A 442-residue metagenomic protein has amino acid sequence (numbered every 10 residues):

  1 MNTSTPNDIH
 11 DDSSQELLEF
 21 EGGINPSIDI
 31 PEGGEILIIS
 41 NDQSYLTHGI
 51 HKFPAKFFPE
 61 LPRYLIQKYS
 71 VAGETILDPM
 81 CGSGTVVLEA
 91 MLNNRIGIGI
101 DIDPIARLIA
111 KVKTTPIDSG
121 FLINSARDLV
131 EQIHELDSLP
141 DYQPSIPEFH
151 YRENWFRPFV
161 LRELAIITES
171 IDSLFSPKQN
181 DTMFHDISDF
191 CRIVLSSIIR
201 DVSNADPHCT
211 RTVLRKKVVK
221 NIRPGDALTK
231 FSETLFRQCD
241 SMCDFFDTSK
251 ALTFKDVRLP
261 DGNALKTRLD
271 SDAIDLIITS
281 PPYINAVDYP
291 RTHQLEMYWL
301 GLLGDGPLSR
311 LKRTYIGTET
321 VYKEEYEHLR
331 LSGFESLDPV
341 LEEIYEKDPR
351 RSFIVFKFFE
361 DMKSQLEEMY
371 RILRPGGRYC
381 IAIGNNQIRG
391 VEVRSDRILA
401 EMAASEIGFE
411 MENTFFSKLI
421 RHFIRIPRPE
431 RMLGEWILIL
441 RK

Functional and structural regions predicted by a protein language model:
N7, S13-A72, N93, I98-S332 (+4 more regions): Nucleic-acid modification enzymes, centered on SAM-dependent nucleic-acid methyltransferases
G73-G82: Conserved class I S-adenosyl-L-methionine
T75, I96, G377-R378: Short glycine-centered segments of the SAM/dcSAM-binding site in methyltransferase folds
L77, I98, E412: Conserved beta-strand positions in the Rossmann-like core of class I SAM-dependent methyltransferases
G84-L88: Glycine-rich SAM-binding Motif I of class I
K363-P375: A short glycine-rich, Lys/Arg-flanked "PGG" loop and its adjoining helix->strand segment in the class I
Q365, R394-I407: Short alpha-helix
R374, P427-K442: Core SAM-dependent methyltransferase catalytic element
